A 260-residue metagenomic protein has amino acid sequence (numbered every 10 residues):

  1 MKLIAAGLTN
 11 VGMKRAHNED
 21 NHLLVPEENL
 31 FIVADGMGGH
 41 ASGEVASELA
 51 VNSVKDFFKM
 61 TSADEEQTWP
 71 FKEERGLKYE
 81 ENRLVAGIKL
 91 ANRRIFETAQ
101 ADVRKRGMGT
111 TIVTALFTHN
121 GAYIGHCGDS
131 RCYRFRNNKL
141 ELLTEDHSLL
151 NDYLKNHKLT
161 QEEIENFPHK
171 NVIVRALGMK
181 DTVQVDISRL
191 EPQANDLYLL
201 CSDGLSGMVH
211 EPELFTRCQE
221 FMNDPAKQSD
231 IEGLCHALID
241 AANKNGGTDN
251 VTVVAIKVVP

Functional and structural regions predicted by a protein language model:
M1-P260: PP2C/PPM-type serine/threonine phosphatase catalytic domain
